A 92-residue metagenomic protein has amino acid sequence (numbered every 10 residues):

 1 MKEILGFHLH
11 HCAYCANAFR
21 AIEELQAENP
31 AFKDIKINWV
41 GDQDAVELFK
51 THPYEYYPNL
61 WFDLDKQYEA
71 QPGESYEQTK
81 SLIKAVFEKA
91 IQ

Functional and structural regions predicted by a protein language model:
M1-N29: Local sequence-structure signature of Cys/Sec-based thiol-disulfide redox active-site neighborhoods
I4-F7, I22, I37, L60 (+2 more regions): Hydrophobic beta-strand residues in large extracellular and virion-surface proteins
F7-H8, A16, P30-E47: Thiol-based oxidoreductase modules, predominantly thioredoxin-like and allied folds used for disulfide exchange
C12, A45, Y68: Surface-exposed, flexible loop/turn segments at secondary-structure boundaries
E24-A27, D34, P72, I91: Short linear functional motifs in flexible/disordered or boundary regions
E28, K33, I37, P58 (+1 more regions): Intrinsic-disorder/low-complexity regions
K50-E55: A short glycine-leucine-enriched loop at secondary-structure breakpoints that most characteristically corresponds
Y56, W61-Q92: Non-catalytic, surface beta->alpha helical segment in thiol-disulfide oxidoreductase systems
